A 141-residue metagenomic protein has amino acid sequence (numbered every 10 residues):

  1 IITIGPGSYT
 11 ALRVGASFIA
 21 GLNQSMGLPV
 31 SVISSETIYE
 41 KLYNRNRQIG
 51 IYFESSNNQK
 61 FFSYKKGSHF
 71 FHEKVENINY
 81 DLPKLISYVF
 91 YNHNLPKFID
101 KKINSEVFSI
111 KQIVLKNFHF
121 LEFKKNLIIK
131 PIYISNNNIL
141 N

Functional and structural regions predicted by a protein language model:
I1-I4, Y9-V30: DPxDG-like acidic metal-binding loop motif
S31-N141: Oxyanion-binding and handling regions
